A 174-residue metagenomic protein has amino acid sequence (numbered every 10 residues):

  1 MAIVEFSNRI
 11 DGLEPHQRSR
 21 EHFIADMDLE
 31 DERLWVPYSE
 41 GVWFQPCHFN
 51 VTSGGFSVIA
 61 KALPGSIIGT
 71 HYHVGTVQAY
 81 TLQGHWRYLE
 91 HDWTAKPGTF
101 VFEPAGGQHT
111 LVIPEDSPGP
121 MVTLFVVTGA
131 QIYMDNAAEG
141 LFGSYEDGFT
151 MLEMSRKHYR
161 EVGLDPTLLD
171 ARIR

Functional and structural regions predicted by a protein language model:
M1-G54, E139, E153-R174: A short, N-terminal "cap"/entry segment at the start of jelly-roll beta-barrel domains of the cupin/DSBH fold
F44-P46, S57-I59, Q78, F100-F102 (+1 more regions): Conserved hydrophobic/aromatic beta-strand scaffold that supports enzyme active sites
V51, Q78, L89-T110: Short acidic-glycine-tyrosine-enriched beta hairpin
G54-L63, I68-T70, V126: Small beta-barrel nucleic-acid-binding modules, principally OB-folds
L63-G65, Y72-E90, K96: Glycine- and acidic-residue-biased ligand/ion/polar-headgroup-sensing regions
K96, A105-A137: Ligand-binding loop in jelly-roll beta-barrel domains
